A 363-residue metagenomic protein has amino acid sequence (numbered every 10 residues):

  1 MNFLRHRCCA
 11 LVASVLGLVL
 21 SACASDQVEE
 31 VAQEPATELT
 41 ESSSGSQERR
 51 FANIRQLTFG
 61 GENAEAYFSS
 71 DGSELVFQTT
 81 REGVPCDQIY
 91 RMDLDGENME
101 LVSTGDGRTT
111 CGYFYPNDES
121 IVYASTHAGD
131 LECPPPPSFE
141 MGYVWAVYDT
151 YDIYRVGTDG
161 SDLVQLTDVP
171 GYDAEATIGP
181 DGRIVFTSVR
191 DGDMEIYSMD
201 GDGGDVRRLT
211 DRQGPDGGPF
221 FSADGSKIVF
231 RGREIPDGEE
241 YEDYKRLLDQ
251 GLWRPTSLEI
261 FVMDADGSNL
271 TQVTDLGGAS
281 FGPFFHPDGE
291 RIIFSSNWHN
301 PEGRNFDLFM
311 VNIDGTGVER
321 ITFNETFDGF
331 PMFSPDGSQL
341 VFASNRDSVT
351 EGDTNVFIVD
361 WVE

Functional and structural regions predicted by a protein language model:
N2-V12: Bacterial N-terminal signal peptides that target proteins for export
L20-A22: C-terminal motif of bacterial Sec signal peptides marking the signal peptidase cleavage site
A24-D26: Bacterial signal peptide processing site
L39-E62, M92-R108, V156-Y172, M199-P215 (+4 more regions): Multi-bladed beta-propeller domains
F59-E62, T79-I89, T104-T109, A124-D152 (+8 more regions): A flexible loop/linker signature enriched in serine peptidases of the S9 family
S70-D71, P116-N117, G179-D181, A223-D224 (+2 more regions): Residue-level detector of Asp-centered blade-edge/turn motifs that repeat once per structural unit in beta-propeller
L75-V76, I121, I184-V185, I228 (+2 more regions): Hydrophobic beta-strand positions that form the internal "hydrophobic ladder" of WD40/Gbeta-like beta-propeller blades
